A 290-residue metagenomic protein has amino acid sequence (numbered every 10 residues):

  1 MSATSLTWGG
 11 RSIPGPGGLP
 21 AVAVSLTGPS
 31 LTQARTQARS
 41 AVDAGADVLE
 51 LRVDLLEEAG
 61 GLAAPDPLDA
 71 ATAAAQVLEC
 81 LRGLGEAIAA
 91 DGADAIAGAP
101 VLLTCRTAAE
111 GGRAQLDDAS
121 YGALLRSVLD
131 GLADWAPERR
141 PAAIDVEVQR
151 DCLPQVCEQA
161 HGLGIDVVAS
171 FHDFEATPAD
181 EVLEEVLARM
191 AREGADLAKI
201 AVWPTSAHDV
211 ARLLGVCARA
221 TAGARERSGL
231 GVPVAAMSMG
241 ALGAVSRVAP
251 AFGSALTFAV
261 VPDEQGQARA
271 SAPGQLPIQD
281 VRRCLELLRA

Functional and structural regions predicted by a protein language model:
M1-T36, L230, A290: N-terminal amphipathic alpha-helix/helix-capping segment at the start of soluble metabolic enzymes
G18-R35, T107-S120, S170-E181: Active-site mouth loops of central-metabolism enzymes
G18-V22, G45-D47, A95-V101, E138-A142 (+3 more regions): Short, well-ordered coil/turn segments that N-cap beta-strands
T27, V48-L56, T104-R106, Y121-C152 (+2 more regions): Catalytic beta/alpha-barrel core
P29-D43, L116-L132, A179-R189: Short, acidic/polar
V48-A87: Glycine-rich, proline-tolerant flexible connector loops at the mouths of alpha/beta enzymes
L84, I88, A97-T107: Conserved phosphate/oxyanion-binding catalytic-loop motifs
A136, Q149-A290: Catalytic alpha/beta core domains of metabolic enzymes, predominantly
